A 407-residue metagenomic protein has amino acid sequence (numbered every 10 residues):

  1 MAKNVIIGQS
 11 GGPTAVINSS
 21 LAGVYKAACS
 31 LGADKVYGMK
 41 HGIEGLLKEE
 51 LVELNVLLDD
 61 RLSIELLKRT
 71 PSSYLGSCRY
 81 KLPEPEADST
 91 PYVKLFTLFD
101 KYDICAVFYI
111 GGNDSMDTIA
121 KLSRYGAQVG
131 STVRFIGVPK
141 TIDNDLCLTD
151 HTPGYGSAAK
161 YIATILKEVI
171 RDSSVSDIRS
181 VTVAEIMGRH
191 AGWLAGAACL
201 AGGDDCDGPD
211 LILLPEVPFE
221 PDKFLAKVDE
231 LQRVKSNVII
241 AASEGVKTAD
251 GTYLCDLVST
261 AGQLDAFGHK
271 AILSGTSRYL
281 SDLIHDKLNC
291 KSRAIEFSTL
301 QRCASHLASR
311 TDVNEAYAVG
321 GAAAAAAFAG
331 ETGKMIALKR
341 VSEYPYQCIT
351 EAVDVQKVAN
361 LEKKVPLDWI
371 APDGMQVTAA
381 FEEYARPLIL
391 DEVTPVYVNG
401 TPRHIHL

Functional and structural regions predicted by a protein language model:
A2-V52: N-terminal phosphate-binding or glycine-rich loops at protein starts, especially the Walker A/P-loop of NTPases
N4-G12, S73-R79, C105-G111, G137 (+2 more regions): Short glycine-rich or small-residue beta-strand-to-loop segments that form or flank ligand, phosphate, metal/Fe-S
S10-G12, M39-G45, R79-Y80, G112-N113 (+5 more regions): Short, ordered loop/turn segments at secondary-structure junctions
T14-V24, L46-L47, T90-V93, N113-K121 (+5 more regions): Short glycine/serine/threonine-rich phosphate/pyrophosphate-binding segments that cradle anionic phosphate groups
V36, L98, A106-G111, D117-T132 (+1 more regions): Accessory alpha-helical/coil subdomains and C-terminal extensions that flank or cap enzyme catalytic cores
E49-C105, D114, P153-Y155, K167: Glycine-rich oxoanion-binding loops at beta->alpha junctions
Y253-L407: C-terminal non-catalytic interaction/assembly regions of soluble proteins
